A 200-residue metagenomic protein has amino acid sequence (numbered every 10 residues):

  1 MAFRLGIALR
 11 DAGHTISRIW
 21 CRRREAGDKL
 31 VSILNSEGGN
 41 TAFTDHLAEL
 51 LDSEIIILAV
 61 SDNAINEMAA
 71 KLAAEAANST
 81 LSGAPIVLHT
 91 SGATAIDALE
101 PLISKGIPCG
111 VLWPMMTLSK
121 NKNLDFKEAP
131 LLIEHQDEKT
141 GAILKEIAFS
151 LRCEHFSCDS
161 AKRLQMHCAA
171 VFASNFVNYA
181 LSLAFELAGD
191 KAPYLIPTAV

Functional and structural regions predicted by a protein language model:
M1-A48: NAD(P)+-binding Rossmann beta1-loop-alpha1 motif at the extreme N-terminus of oxidoreductases
R4, K29, E67-M68, D97-A98 (+1 more regions): Phosphate- and divalent-cation-binding pockets in alpha/beta enzyme and binding domains that engage nucleotide-derived
A8, I33, K71-E75, I147: A generic secondary-structure signal
R18-C21, V87-T90, L131-I133: Short, hydrophobic beta-strand segments that form beta-sheet elements in well-ordered domains
C21, P114, S160: Active-site donor-binding loop signature of nucleotide-sugar glycosyltransferases
R22, D62, E134-D137: Structural motif
R24, S36-N123: Rossmann-like NAD(P)(H) cofactor-binding subdomain of soluble oxidoreductases
G27-E37, L102-G106, N123-V200: Internal alpha-helical scaffold of NAD(P)-dependent oxidoreductase catalytic cores
